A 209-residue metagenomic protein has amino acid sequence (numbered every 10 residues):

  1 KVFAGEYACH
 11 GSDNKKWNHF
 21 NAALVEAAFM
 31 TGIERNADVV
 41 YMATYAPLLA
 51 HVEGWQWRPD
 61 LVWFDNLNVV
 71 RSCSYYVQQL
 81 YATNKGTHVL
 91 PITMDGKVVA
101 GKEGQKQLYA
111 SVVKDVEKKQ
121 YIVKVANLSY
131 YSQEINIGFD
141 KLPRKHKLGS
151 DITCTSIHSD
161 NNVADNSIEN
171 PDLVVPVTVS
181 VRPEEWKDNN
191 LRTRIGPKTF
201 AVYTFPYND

Functional and structural regions predicted by a protein language model:
V2-A110, K119: Aromatic/acidic polysaccharide-binding cleft in carbohydrate-active enzymes
F3, E117, G196-T199: A general marker of short, structured functional hotspots
A43, Q78, V123, C154 (+1 more regions): Conserved, mostly hydrophobic/aromatic
K97-K106, A126-D209: C-terminal beta-sandwich/jelly-roll accessory domains of carbohydrate-active enzymes
A110, Y121, S156-H158: Extended, compositionally biased low-complexity polar/Lys-Gly-rich tracts and adjacent boundary/linker regions are
V113-D115: Short beta-strand micro-motifs enriched in acidic
K119-A126: Short beta-strand elements of extracellular/lumenal beta-sandwich folds
